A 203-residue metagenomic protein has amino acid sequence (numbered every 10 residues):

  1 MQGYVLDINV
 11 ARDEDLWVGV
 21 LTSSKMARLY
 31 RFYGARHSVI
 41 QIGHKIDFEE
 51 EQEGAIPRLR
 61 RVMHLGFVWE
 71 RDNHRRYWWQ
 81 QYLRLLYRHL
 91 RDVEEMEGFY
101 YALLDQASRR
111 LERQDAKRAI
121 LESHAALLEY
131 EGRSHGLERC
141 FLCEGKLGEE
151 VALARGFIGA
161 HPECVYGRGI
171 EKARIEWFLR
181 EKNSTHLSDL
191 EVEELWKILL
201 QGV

Functional and structural regions predicted by a protein language model:
M1-E14, S23-V203: Non-catalytic alpha-helical scaffolds and adjoining flexible linkers that form interface surfaces for assembly
V18-V20: SH3/SH3-like beta-barrel fold
